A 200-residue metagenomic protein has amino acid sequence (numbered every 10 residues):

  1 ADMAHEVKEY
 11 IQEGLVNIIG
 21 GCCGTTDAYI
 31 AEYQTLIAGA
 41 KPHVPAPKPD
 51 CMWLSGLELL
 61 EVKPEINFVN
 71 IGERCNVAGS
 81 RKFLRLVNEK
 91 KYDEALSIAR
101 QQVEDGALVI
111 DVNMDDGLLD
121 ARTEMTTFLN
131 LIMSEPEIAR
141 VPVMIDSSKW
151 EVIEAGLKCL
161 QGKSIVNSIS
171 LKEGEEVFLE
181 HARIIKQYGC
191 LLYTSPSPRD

Functional and structural regions predicted by a protein language model:
A1, N70-L96: Active-site mouth loops of central-metabolism enzymes
A1-E13, S55-L57, L160-S164, G174-L179: Active-site-adjacent loop and "lid" segments of alpha/beta metabolic enzymes
I19, Q102, G156: Conserved, mostly hydrophobic/aromatic
I19-G20, V69-I71, I110-V112, V143-I145 (+2 more regions): Hydrophobic faces of well-ordered beta-strands that scaffold small-molecule active sites in alpha/beta enzyme cores
T25-L59: Terminal amphipathic helices with adjacent charged low-complexity linkers/tails
T26-I30, L119-T126, K149-V152, E173-H181: Active-site-adjacent beta->alpha loops and helix N-cap segments on the catalytic face of soluble alpha/beta enzymes
L108-M133: Glycine-rich, proline-tolerant flexible connector loops at the mouths of alpha/beta enzymes
Y193-D200: Conserved small/polar residues in nucleotide/adenosyl-binding loops
